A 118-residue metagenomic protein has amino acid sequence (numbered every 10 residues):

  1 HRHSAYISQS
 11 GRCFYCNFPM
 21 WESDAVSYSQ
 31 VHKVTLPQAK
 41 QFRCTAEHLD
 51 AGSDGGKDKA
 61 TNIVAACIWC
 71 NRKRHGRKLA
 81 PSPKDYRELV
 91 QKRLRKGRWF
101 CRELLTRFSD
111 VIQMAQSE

Functional and structural regions predicted by a protein language model:
H1-K33: Short, charged surface segments at domain edges that flank catalytic/cofactor-binding sites
R12, T45, A66: The −1 position to Zn-ligating cysteines in a subset of zinc-ribbon hairpins
C13, D85-E88: Charge-dense, low-complexity polyampholytic segments
C16-P19, G52, W69-K73: Cys/His-rich metal-chelating microdomains
M20-I63, K78-A80: Histidine-centered nuclease catalytic patch
I63-Y86: Short Cys/His-centered divalent metal-binding micro-motifs
R72-G76, L105-E118: Short flanking/linker segments adjacent to small metal-binding domains or redox-active Cys/His motifs
K78, L89-L105: Acidic, metal/cofactor-coordinating or nucleic-acid-engaging core segments within structured domains
